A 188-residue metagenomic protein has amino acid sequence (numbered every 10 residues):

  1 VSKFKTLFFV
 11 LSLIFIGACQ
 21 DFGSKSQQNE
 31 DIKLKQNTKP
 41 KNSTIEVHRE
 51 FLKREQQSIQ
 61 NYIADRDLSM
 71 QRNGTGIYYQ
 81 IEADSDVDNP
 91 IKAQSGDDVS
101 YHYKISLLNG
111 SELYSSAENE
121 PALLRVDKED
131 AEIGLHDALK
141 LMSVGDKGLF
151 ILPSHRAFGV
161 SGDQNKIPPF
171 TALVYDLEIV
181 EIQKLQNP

Functional and structural regions predicted by a protein language model:
V1-C19: Sec-dependent bacterial lipoprotein signal peptides
C19-P188: Cross-family detector of peptidyl-prolyl cis-trans isomerase
